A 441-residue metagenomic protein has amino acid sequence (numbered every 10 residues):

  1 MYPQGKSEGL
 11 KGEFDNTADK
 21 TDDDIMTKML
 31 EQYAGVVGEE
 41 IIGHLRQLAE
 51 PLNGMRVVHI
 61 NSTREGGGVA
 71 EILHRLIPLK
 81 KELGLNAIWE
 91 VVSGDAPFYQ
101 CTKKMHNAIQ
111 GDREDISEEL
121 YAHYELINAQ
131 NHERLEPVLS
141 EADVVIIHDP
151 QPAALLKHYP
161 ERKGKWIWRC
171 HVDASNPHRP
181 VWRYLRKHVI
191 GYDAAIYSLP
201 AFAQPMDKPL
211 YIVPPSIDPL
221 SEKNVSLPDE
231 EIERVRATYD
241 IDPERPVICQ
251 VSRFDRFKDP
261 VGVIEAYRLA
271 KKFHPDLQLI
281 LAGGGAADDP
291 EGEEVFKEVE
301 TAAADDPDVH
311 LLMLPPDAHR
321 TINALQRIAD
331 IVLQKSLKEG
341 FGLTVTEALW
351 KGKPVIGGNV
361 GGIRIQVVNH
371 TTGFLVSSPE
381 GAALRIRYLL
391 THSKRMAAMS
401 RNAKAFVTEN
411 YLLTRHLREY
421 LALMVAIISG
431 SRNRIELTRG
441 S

Functional and structural regions predicted by a protein language model:
K11-R56, H74-E141, Q204, V213-P219: A conserved catalytic-core segment of Leloir-type glycosyltransferases
A237-K258, I264, I280: Conserved donor-binding/catalytic core segment of Leloir-type glycosyltransferases
G283, A287, G292-A324: Nucleotide-activated donor-binding/catalytic signature segment of Leloir-type glycosyltransferases, i.e., the conserved
N323, T346-W350, R364-I365, T371: Short alpha-helical segment that forms part of, or immediately flanks, the ligand-binding pocket in carbohydrate-active
L337: Aromatic "clamp/platform" in nucleotide-sugar-dependent glycosyltransferases that forms part of the donor/acceptor
P354-G357, V367: Short hydrophobic beta-strand element within catalytic cores of glycosyltransferases and related nucleotide-activated
N369-H370, F374-E380, Y388-S393: Conserved acidic donor-binding segment of nucleotide-sugar-dependent glycosyltransferases
Y388, R395-E409, H416-A422: A short, well-ordered alpha-helix in the C-terminal region of glycosyltransferases
